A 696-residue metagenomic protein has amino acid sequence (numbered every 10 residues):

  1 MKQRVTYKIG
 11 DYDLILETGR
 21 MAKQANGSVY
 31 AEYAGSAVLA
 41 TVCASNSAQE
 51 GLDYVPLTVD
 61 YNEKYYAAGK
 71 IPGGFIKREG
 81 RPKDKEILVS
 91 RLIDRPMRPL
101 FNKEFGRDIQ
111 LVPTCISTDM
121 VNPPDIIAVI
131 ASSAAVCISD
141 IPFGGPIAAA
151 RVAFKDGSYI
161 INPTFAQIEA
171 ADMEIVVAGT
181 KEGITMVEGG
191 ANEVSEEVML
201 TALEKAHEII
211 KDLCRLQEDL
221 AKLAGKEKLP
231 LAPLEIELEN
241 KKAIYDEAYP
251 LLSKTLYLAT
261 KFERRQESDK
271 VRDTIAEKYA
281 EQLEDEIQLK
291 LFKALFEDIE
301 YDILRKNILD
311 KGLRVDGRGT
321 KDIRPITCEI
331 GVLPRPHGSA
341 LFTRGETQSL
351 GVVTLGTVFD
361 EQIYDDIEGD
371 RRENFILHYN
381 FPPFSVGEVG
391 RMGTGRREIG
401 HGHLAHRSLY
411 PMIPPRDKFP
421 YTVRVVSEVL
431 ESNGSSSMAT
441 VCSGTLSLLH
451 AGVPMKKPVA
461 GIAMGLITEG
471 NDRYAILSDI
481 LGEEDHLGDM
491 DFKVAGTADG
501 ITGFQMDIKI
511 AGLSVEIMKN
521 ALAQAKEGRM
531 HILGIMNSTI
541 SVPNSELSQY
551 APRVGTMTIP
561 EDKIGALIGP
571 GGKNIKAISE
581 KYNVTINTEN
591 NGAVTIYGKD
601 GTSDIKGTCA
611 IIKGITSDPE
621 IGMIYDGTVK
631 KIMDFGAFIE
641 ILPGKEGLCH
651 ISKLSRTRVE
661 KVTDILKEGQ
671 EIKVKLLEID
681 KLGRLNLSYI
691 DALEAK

Functional and structural regions predicted by a protein language model:
M1-A232: Long, basic N-terminal domains or extensions that often function in RNA/ssDNA interaction or organelle/cellular
M1-S45, D53, P233-G369, P552-A566 (+2 more regions): Extended amphipathic alpha-helical scaffolds
A25-Q110, C115-N122, E188, V332 (+3 more regions): Glycine-rich, flexible beta-strand/loop modules in the N-terminal catalytic cores of phosphate-handling
G27-V29, N122-I141, I330-V353, N433-V453 (+1 more regions): Conserved phosphate/anionic-ligand binding catalytic regions in large, soluble enzymes, centered on
K103-I109, G144-P146, L213-L231, F262-E263 (+7 more regions): Flexible, glycine/charged-enriched surface loops at secondary-structure junctions
D140-A259, L448-S545: Mobile "lid/hinge" segments at catalytic clefts and subdomain interfaces of large enzymes
A224-E227, L231-L238, H531-M557, S603-D626: Long, charged amphipathic helices and adjacent flexible linkers at domain junctions
P552, E561-K696: Single-stranded RNA-binding regions, centering on S1/OB-family and related RNA-binding modules
